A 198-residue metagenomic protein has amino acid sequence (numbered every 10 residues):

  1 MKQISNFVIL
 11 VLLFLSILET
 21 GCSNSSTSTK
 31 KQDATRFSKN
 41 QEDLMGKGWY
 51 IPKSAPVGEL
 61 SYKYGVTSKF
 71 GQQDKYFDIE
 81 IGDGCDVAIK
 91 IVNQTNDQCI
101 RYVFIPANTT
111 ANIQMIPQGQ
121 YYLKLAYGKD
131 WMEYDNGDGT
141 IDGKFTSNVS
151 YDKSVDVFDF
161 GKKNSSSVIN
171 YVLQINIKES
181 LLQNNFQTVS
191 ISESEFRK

Functional and structural regions predicted by a protein language model:
M1-V8: Bacterial N-terminal signal peptides that target proteins for export
L10-S16: Bacterial N-terminal signal peptides
C22-T95, R101, G128-K198: Primarily secretory-pathway and cell-envelope proteins
Y102-P106: Short, acidic Ser/Thr/Gly-rich low-complexity loop/linker segments typical of extracellular and cell-surface proteins
A107-N108, Q118: Tight coil/turn sites that cap or link beta-strands
T109-I113: Short, surface-exposed beta-strand/beta-hairpin micro-motifs centered on an aromatic residue
Y121-L123: A short tyrosine-centered beta-strand micro-motif
